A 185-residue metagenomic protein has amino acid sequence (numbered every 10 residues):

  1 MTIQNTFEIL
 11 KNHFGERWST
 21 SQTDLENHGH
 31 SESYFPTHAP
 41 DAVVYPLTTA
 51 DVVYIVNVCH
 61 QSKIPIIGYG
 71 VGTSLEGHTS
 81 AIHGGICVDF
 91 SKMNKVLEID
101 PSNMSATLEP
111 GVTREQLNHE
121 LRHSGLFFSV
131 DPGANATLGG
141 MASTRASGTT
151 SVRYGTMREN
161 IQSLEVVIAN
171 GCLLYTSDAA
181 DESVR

Functional and structural regions predicted by a protein language model:
M1-N57, T73-M104, Y154: N-terminal flexible segment immediately upstream of the FAD-binding catalytic core in FAD-dependent oxidoreductases
I64-P65, F127: Residue-level detector of anion-binding/catalytic polar loops
G70-G72, G133: Short, ordered loop/turn segments at secondary-structure junctions
K95-S177: FAD-binding subdomain of flavoenzyme oxidoreductases
Y175-R185: Single conserved hydrophobic/aromatic residue that forms the stacking wall/gate of nucleotide- or nucleobase-binding
